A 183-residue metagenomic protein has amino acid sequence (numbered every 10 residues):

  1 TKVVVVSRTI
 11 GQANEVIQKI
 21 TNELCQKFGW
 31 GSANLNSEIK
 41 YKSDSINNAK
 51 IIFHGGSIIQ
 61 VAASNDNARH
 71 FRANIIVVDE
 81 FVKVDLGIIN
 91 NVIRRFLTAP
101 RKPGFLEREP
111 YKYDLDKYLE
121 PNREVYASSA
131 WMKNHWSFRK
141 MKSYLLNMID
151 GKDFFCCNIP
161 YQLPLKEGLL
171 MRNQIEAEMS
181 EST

Functional and structural regions predicted by a protein language model:
K2-A63: Conserved nucleotide-state-sensing and coupling region of NTP-binding domains
K2-V3, N47-A49, S57, N74 (+2 more regions): Structural beta-strand/beta-sheet cores of well-ordered domains, especially the beta-sheet scaffolds that support
V4, N14-T21, N65, I75-V78 (+4 more regions): Short, well-ordered alpha-helical packing segments
V6, A13-N14, D44, D66-H70 (+4 more regions): Active-site-proximal structural scaffolding
T9, A63-N65, A127-M132: A short beta-strand-to-loop transition that corresponds to the Sensor-1 phosphate-sensing loop of AAA+ P-loop ATPases
Q26, N67, A99-K102: Conserved helix-loop functional segments at active or binding sites
D44-F96: Conserved RecA-like ASCE ATPase "motif II neighborhood" in helicase/translocase motors
G87-T183: Non-catalytic, compositionally simple segments
